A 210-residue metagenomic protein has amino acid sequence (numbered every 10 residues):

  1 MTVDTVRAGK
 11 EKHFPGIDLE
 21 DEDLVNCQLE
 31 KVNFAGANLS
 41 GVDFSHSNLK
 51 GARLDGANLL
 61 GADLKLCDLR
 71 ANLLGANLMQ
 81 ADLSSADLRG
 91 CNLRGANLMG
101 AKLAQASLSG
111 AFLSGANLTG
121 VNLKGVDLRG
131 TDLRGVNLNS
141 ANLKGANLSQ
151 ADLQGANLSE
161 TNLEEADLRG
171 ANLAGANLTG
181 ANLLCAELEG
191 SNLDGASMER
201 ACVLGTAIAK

Functional and structural regions predicted by a protein language model:
M1-K210: Tandem repeat scaffolds
